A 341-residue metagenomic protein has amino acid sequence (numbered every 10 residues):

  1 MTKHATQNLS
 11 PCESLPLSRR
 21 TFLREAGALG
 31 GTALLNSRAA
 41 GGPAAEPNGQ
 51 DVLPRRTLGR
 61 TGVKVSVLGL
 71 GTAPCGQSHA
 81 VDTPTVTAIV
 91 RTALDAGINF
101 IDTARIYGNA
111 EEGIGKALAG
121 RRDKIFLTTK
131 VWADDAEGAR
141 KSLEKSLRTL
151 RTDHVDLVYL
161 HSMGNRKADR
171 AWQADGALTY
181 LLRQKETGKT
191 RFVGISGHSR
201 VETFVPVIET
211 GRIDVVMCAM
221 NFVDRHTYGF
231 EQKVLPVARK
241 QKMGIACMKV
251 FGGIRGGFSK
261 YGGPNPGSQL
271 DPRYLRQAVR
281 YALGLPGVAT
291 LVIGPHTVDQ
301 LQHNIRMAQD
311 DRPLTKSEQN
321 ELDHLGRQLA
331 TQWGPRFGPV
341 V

Functional and structural regions predicted by a protein language model:
M1-L17: N-terminal secretory signal peptides
P16-R24, G31-N48: N-terminal twin-arginine translocation
G30, T210, E231-V341: Structured C-terminal cap/extension of enzyme domains
S37-L68: C-terminal segment of N-terminal export signals and the immediately downstream linker at the start of the mature
L58, L70, I101, I114 (+6 more regions): Conserved, mostly hydrophobic/aromatic
R60-G62, G115-R122, L147-T152, I208-G211: Acidic (Asp/Glu)-rich catalytic clusters
S78-H79, D134-F222, H226-K233, R239-A246 (+1 more regions): Glycine/proline-rich, positively charged, aromatic-decorated active-site loop/lid region on the catalytic face
G115-T128, L178-R183: Alpha-helix-loop-beta-strand connector modules within alpha/beta enzyme cores
